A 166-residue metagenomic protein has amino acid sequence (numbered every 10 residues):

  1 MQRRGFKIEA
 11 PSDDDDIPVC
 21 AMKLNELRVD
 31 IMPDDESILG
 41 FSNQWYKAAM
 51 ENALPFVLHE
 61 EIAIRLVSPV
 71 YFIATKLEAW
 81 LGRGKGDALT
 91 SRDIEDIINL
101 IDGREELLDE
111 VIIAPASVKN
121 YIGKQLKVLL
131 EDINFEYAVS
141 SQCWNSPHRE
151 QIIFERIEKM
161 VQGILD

Functional and structural regions predicted by a protein language model:
M1-D166: Compositionally biased terminal segments of proteins
